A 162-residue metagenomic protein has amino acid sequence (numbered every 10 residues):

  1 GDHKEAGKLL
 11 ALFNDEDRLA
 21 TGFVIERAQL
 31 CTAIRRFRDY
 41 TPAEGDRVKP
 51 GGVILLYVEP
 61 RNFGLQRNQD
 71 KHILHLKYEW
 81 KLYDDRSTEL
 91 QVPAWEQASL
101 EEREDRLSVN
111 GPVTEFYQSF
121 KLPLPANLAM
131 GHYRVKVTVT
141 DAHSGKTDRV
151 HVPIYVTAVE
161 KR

Functional and structural regions predicted by a protein language model:
G1-R162: Intrinsically disordered, low-complexity terminal regions enriched in Ser/Thr/Pro/Gly and charged residues
